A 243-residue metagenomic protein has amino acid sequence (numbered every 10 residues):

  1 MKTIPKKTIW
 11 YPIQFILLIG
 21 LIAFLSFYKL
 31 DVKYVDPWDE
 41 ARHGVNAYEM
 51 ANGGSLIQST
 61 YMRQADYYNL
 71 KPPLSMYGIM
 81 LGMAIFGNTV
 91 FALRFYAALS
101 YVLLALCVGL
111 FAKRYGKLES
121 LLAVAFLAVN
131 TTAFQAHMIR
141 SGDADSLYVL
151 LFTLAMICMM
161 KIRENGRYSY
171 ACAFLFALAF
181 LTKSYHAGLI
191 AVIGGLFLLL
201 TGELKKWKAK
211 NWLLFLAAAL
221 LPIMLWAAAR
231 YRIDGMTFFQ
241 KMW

Functional and structural regions predicted by a protein language model:
K2, R114, T153-S169: Membrane-interface transmembrane helices that cradle and orient dolichyl/undecaprenyl
L18, V108-N130: Transmembrane-helix signature of polytopic, membrane-embedded enzymes that assemble or transfer cell-envelope glycans
F24-K29, H43-Y67, L74: Extracytosolic helix-loop segments that constitute the early lumenal/periplasmic catalytic or substrate-binding loops
H43-E49, I162, L178, T182 (+1 more regions): Transmembrane-lumen/periplasm boundary regions of multi-pass, lipid-linked membrane glycan transferases
P73-Y77, F86-L103, M138: Loop-to-helix entry region of an early transmembrane alpha helix in multi-pass inner-membrane enzymes
F95-K117, L154: Transmembrane-helix motifs of polytopic, lipid-linked glycan transferases
H137-L147: Short acidic/glycine- and proline-prone juxtamembrane loop motifs at membrane-interface regions of multi-pass membrane
C158, Y168-K183: Membrane-interface alpha helices of multi-pass inner-membrane proteins
